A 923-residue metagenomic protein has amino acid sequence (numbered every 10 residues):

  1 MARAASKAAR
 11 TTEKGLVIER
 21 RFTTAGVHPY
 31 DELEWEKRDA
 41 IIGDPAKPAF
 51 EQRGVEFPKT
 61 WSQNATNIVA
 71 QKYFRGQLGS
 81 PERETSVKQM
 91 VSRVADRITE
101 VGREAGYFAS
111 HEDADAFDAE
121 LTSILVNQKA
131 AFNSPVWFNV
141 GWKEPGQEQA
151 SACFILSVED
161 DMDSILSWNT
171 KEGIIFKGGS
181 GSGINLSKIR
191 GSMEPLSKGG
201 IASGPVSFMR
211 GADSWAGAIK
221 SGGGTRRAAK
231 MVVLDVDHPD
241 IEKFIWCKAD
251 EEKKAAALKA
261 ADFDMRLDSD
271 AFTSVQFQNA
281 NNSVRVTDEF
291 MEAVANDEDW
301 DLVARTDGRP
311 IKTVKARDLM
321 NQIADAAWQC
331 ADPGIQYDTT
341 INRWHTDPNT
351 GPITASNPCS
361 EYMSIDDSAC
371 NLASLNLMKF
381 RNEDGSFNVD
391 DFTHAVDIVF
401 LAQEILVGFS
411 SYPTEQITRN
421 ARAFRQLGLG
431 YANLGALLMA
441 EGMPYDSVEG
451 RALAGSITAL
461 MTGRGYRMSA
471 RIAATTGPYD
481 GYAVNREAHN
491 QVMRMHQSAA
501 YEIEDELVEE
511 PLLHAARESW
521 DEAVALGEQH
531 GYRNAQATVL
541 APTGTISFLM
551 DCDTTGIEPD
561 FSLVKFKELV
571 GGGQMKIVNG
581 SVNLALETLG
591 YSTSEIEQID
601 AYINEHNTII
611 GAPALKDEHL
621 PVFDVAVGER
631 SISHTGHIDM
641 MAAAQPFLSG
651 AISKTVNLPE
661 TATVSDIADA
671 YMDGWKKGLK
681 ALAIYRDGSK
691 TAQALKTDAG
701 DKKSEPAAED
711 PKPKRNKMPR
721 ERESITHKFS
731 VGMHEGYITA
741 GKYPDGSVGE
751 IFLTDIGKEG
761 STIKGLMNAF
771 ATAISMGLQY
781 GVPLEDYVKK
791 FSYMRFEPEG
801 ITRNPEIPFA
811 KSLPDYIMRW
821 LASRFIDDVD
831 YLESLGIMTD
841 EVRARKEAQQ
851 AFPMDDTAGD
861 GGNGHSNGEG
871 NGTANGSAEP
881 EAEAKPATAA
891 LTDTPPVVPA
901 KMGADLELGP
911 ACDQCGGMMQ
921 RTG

Functional and structural regions predicted by a protein language model:
M1-Q779, V788, P805-I807: Extended catalytic cores of very large enzyme megasubunits
A5, A9, Q77, D698 (+7 more regions): Residue-level detector of intrinsically disordered/flexible regions characterized by low predicted structural confidence
A46, N281-S283, C359, Y482 (+9 more regions): Intrinsic disorder/low-complexity detector
D505-E509, V842-G864, M902-D905: C-terminal regulatory/linker segments that are acidic, Ser/Thr- and Pro-rich and often disordered or coiled-coil
G636-T661, K728-G741, G746, A858-G923: C-terminal accessory/binding modules appended to enzymatic or scaffolding proteins
W675-G700, I807-T857: Long, highly charged low-complexity segments enriched in Glu/Asp and Lys/Arg with interspersed Ser/Thr
I756, G760-D840: Phosphate-backbone binding interfaces of nucleic-acid-interacting proteins
